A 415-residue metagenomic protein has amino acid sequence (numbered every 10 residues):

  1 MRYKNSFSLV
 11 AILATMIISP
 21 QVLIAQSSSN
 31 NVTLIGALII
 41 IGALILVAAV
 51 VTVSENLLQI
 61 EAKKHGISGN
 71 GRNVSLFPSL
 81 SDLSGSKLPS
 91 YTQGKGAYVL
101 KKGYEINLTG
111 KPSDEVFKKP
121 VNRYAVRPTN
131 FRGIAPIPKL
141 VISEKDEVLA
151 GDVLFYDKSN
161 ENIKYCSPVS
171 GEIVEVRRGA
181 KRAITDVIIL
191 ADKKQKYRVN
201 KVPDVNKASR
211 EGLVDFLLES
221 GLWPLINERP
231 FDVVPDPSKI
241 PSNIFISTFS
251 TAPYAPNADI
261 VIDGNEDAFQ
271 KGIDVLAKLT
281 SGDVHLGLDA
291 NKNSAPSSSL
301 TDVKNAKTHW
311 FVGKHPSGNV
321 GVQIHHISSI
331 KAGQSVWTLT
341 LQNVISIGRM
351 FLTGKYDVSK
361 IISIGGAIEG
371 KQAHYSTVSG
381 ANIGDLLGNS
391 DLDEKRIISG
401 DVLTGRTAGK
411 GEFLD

Functional and structural regions predicted by a protein language model:
M1-A25: N-terminal secretory/membrane targeting signals
Q26-N73, E161-I163, V176-D415: Buried, small/hydrophobic-residue-enriched core segments of structured protein domains
N56-V141, F311: N-terminal, Lys/Arg-enriched amphipathic/low-complexity engagement segments that precede the first folded domain
P136, S167, A183: Exposed loop/turn and edge beta-strand positions of beta-sandwich/beta-sheet ligand-binding modules
P136-I142, S159-N162, K371: Short, solvent-exposed loop/turn positions at domain surfaces that link secondary-structure elements or cap domain
I142-Y156: Short, well-structured beta-strand-loop connectors
N162-S170: Short coil-to-beta-strand transition motifs
